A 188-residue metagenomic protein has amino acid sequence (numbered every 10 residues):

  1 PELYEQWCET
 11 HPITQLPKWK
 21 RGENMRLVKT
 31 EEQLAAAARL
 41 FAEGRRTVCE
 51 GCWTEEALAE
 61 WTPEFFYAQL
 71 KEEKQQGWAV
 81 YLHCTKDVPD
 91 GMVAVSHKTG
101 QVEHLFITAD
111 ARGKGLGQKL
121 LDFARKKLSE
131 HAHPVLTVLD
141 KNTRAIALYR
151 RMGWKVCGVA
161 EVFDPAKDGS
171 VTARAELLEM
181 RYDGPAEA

Functional and structural regions predicted by a protein language model:
P1-P12, E60-T62: Amphipathic alpha-helical packing elements
L16-P17: Basic, flexible Lys/Arg- and Gly-enriched helix-loop patches that mediate nucleic-acid binding at interfaces with rRNA
K20-N24: Short, Lys/Arg-enriched N-terminal segments with co-localized hydrophobic residues within the first ~10-30 amino acids
V28-L34, R39-D110, L121-F123, K127 (+1 more regions): Acetyl-CoA-dependent GNAT
T30, P134-I146, R150-A188: C-terminal "cap" of GNAT-fold acetyltransferases
W78, G100, H131-H133, A175-L177: Structural motif
H104-D122, L139-A147, R151-M152: Conserved glycine-rich acetyl-CoA-binding loop
K119-P134, K155: Conserved acyl-CoA
